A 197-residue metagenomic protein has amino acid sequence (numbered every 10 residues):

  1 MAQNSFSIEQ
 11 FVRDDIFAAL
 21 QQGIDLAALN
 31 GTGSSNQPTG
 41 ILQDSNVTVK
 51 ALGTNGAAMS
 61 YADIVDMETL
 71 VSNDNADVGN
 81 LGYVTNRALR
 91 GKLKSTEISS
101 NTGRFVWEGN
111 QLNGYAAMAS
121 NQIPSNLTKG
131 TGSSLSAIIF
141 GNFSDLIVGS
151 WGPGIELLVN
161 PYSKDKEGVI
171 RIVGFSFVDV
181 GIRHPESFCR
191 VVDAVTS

Functional and structural regions predicted by a protein language model:
M1-S197: Structured, hydrophobic secondary-structure cores that serve as assembly/anchoring elements
